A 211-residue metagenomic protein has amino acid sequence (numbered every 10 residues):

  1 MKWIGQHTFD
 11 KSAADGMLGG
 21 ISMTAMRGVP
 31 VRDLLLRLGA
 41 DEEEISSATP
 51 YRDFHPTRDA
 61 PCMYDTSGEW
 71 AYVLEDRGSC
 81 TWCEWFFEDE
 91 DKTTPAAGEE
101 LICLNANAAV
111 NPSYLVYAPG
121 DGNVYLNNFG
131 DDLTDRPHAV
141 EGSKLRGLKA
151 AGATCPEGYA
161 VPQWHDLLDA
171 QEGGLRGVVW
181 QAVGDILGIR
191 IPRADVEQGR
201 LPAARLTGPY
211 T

Functional and structural regions predicted by a protein language model:
M1, G68, C80-C83, P162 (+1 more regions): Short, low-complexity intrinsically disordered segments
K2-S47, D53-D59: N-terminal "first-domain core" detector
W3, V73, Y117-T211: Long, compositionally biased intrinsically disordered terminal regions
T8, F87-E90, D169, D185: Intrinsically disordered, low-complexity regulatory segments enriched in acidic/serine/proline/glutamine/glycine
S12-A14, S22, L104-N105, Q171 (+1 more regions): Short, flexible coil/linker segments at or flanking structured domains
L34, T93-P95, V183: Broad structural signal for hydrophobic residues in well-ordered alpha-helices, predominantly aliphatic
A40, E99-E100, A153, I189: Short aromatic/hydrophobic-glycine micro-motifs
I45-N128: Short, intrinsically disordered low-complexity segments
